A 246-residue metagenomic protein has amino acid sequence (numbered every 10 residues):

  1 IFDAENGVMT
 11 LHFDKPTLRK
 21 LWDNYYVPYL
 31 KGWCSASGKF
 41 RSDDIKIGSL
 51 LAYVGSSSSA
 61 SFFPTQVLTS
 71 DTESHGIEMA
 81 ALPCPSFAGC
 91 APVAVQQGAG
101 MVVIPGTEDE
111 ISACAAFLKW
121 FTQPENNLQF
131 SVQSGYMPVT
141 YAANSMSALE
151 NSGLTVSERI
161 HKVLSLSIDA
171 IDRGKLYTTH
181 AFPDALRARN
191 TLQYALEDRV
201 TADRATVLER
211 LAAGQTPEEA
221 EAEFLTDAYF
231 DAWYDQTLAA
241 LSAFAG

Functional and structural regions predicted by a protein language model:
I1-G7, W22-D23, V95-I104, A188-D198: Periplasmic solute-binding protein
A4-G38: Glycine-centered hinge/linker elements that transmit conformational signals in sensory and ligand-binding systems
R19-Y26, L30, A115-T122, N127-S131 (+3 more regions): Non-transmembrane alpha-helical segments in soluble domains of secreted/periplasmic/extracellular proteins
L30-C34, T69-A143, K175-Y177: Extracytoplasmic/periplasmic substrate-recognition and gating elements
I47-S59: Alpha-to-beta junction loops
S57-S74: A ligand-binding cleft/hinge motif common to bilobed small-molecule-binding domains
A143-K175: An extracytoplasmic/periplasmic, membrane-proximal ligand-sensing/linker region
I168-G246: Conserved C-terminal helix/tail region of periplasmic/extracytoplasmic solute-binding proteins
